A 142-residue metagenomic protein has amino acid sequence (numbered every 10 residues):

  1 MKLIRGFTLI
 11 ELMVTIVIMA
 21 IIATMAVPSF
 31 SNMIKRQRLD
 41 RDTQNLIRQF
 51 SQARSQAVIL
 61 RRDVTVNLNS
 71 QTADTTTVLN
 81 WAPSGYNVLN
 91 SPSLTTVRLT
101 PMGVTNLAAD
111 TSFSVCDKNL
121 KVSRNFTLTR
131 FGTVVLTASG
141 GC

Functional and structural regions predicted by a protein language model:
M1-F30: N-terminal single-pass transmembrane signal-anchor helix
M25-C142: N-terminal helix-rich module
